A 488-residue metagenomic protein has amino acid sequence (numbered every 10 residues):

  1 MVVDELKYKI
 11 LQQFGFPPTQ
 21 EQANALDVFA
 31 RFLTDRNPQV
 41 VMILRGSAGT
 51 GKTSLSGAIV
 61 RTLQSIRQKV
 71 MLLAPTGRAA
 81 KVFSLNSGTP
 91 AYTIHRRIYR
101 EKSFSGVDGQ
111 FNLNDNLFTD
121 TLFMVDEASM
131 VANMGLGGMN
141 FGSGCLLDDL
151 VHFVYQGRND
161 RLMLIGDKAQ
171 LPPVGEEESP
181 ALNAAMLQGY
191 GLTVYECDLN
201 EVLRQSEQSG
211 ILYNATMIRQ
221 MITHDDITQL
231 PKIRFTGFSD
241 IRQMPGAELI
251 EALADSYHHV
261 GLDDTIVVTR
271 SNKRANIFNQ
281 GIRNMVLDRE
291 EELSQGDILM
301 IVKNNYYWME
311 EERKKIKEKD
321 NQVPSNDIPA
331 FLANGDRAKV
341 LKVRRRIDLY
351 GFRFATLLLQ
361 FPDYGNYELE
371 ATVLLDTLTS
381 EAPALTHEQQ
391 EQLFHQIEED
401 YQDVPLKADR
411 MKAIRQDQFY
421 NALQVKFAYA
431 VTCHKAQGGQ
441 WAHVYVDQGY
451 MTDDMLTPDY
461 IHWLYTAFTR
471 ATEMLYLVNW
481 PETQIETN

Functional and structural regions predicted by a protein language model:
V2-F16, R45: Conserved adenine-nucleotide phosphate-binding loops and their immediately adjacent elements
V3-L6, A25-A30, N37, V154-D160 (+2 more regions): Conserved helicase motor core of P-loop NTPases
I10-V28: N-terminal pre-Walker A segment at the start of P-loop NTPase domains
P18, L72, V267: Conserved SAM-binding loop
Q22, T76, S271, G438: Short, conserved phosphate/pyrophosphate- and ester-handling motifs at nucleotide-, phospho-/glycolipid
L26-D27, R31, R36-I227: ASCE P-loop NTPase helicase motor core
G88, I282-V286, I461-Y465: Short, solvent-exposed amphipathic alpha-helical segments in soluble enzyme and RNA/protein-processing domains
D336, V343, D348-N488: C-terminal accessory regions
